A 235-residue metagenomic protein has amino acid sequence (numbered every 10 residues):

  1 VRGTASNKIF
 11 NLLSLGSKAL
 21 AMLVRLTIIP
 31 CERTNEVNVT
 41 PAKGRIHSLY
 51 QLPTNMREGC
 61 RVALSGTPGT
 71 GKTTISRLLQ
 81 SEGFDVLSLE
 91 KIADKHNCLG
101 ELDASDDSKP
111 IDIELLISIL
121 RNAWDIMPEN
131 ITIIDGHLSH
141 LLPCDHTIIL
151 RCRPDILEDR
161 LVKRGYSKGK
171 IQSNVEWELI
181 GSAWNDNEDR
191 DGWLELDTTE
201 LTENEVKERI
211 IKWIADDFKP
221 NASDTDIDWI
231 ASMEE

Functional and structural regions predicted by a protein language model:
R2, S6-S17, R25, C31-R33: Low-acidity, Ser/Thr- and Arg-rich intrinsically disordered low-complexity segments
L64: Hydrophobic anchor at the beta1->P-loop junction of P-loop NTPases
T67: P-loop (Walker A) phosphate-binding loop of NTP-binding proteins
T70: ATP-binding Walker
T73: Walker A/P-loop
D85-L142, D228: ATP-dependent small-molecule kinase phosphotransfer cores that center on conserved nucleotide phosphate-binding segments
E101, C152-L194: A glycine- and Lys/Arg-enriched "phosphate-lid" helix/loop adjacent to the NTP-binding pocket of small-molecule kinases
K163, E188-E235: NTP-dependent small-molecule kinase module
